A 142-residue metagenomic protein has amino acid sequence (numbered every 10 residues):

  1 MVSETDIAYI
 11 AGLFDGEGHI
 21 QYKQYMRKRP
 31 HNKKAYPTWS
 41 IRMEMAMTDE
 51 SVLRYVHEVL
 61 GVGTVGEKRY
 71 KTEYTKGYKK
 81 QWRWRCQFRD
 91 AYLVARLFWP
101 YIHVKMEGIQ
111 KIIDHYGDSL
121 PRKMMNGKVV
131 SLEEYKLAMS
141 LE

Functional and structural regions predicted by a protein language model:
M1-E142: Internal intein/HINT superfamily modules and their associated LAGLIDADG
